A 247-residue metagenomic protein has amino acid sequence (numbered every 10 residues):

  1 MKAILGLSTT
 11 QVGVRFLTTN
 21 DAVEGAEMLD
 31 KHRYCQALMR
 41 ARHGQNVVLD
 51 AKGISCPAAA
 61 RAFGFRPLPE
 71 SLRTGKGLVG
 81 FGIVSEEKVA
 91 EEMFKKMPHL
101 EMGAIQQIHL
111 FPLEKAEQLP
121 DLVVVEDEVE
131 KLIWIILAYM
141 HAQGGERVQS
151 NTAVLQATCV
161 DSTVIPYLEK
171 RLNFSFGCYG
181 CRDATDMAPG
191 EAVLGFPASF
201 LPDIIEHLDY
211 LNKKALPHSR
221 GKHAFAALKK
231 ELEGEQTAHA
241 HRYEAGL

Functional and structural regions predicted by a protein language model:
K2-L247: Acidic, serine/proline-rich low-complexity intrinsically disordered regions
